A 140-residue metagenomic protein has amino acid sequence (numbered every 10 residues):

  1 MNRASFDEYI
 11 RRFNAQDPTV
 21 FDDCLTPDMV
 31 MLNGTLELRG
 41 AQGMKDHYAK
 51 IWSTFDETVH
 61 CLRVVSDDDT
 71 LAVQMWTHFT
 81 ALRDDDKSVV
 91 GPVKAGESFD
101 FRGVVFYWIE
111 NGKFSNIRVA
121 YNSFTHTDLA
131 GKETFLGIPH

Functional and structural regions predicted by a protein language model:
M1-H140: C-terminal and inter-domain tail/linker signature
